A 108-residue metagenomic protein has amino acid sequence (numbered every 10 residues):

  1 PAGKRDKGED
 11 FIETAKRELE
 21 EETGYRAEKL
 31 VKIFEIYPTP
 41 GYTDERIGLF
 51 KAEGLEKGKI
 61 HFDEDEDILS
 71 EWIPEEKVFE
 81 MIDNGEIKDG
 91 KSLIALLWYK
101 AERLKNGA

Functional and structural regions predicted by a protein language model:
P1, K7, K32, P40 (+1 more regions): Nudix hydrolase/Nudix homology domain
P1-R17, F34, I60: Conserved Nudix-box catalytic region and its N-terminal flanking loop in Nudix hydrolases and closely related
G24-Y25, I87: Helix N-cap/coil-helix junction residues
R26-I33: A short coil-to-beta-strand element that immediately follows conserved catalytic motifs
I36-G58, E71: Active-site-adjacent beta-strand/loop module that shapes the phosphate/pyrophosphate-binding cleft
G58-H61, E80: Short small-residue beta-strand/loop micro-motif enriched in glycine and branched aliphatics
